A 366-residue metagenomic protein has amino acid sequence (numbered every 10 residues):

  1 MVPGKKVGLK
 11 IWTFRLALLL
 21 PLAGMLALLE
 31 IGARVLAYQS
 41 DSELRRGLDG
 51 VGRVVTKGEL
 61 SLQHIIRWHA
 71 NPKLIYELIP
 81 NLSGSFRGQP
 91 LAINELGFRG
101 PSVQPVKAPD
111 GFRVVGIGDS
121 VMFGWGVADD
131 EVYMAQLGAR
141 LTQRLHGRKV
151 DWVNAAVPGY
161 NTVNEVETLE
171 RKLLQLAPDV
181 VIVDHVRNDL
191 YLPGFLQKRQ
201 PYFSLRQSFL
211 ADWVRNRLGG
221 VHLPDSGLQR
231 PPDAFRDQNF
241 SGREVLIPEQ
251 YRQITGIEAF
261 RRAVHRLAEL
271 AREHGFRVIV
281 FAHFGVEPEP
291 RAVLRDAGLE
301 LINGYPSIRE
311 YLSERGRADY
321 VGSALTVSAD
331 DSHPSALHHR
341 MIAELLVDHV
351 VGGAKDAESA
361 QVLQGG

Functional and structural regions predicted by a protein language model:
M1-I11: N-terminal Lys/Arg-rich, disordered targeting/topogenic segments
K10, R15-A17, L28, S323-G366: Histidine-centered active-site loop/cap adjacent to the catalytic His in serine esterases/O-acetyl transfer systems
K10, V186-S332, A360-L363: Serine-dependent acyl-ester chemistry module
L19, I117-D119, F281: Short hydrophobic segments within beta-strands
M25-S42: Membrane-interface motif at the C-terminal end of an N-terminal transmembrane signal
E30, D119, E165, V181 (+3 more regions): Generic structural signal for small/hydrophobic residues in well-ordered secondary structure, especially within
D41-R140, R144-L145, L312, L325 (+2 more regions): Membrane/wall-proximal cationic-aromatic binding patches
G84-A92, Q104, P109, R113-V115 (+1 more regions): Conserved SGNH/GDSL esterase-like catalytic core that processes O-acyl groups on lipids and polysaccharides
